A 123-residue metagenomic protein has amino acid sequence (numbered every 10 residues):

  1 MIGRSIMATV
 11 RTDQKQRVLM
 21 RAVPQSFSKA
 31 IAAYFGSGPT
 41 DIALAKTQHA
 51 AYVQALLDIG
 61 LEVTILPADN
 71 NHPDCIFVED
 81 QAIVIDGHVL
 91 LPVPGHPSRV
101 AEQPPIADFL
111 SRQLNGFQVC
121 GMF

Functional and structural regions predicted by a protein language model:
I2-F123: The feature marks the mature, well-folded catalytic cores of soluble enzymes
